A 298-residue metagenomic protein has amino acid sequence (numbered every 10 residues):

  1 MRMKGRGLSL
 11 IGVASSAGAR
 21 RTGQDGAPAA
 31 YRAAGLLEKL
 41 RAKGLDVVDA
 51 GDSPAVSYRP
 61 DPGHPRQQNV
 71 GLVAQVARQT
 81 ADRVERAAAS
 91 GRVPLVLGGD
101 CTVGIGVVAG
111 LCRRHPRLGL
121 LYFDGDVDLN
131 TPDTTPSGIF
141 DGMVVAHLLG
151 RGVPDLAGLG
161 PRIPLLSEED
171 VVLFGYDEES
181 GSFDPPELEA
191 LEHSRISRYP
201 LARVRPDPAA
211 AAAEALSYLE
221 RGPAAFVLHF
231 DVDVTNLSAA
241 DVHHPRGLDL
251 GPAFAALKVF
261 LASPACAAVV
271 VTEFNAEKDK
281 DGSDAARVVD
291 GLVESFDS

Functional and structural regions predicted by a protein language model:
R2-S15, R21-L95, V107, R113 (+1 more regions): Catalytic cores of soluble, metal-dependent hydrolases
S15-A17, V127, G175-S180, V232-V234: Glycine-rich beta-alpha junction loops
G23, P132-T135, P185-P186, S283: Short aromatic-enriched loop/helix-cap "lid" or pocket-rim segments at secondary-structure transitions that line
A89-P161, E168, S263-A265: Active-site histidine-anchored catalytic micro-motif
G99, F123-G125, F174, L228-V232 (+1 more regions): Active-site flanking residues adjacent to catalytic metal/cofactor-binding acidic residues
N130, S180-S182, A276-K278: Active-site environment of divalent metal-dependent phosphoester hydrolases
G160, P164-S180: Hydrophobic, aromatic-enriched interface-forming segments
G181, L188-E189: Glycine-rich phosphate/diphosphate-binding loop of Rossmann-like nucleotide-binding domains
